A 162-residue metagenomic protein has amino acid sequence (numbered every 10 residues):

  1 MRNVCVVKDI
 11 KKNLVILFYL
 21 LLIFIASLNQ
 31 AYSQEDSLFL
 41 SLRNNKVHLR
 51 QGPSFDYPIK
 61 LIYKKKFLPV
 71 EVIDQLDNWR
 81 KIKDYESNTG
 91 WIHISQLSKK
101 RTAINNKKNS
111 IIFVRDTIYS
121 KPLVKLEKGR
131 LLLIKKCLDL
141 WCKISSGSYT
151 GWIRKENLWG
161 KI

Functional and structural regions predicted by a protein language model:
M1-K12: N-terminal secretory signal peptides that target proteins for export/translocation
V4, A26-L28, Y32: Intrinsically disordered, low-complexity segments enriched in Ser/Pro/Gly/Ala and basic residues
V15-L17, W79: Terminal, positively biased "leader/anchor" segments that mediate initial targeting or electrostatic surface association
L17-S27: Bacterial N-terminal signal peptides
A31-Q51, L61-K66, I73-R130, K135-S148 (+1 more regions): SH3-family beta-barrel domains
S54-Y57: Second-shell loop/turn segments in exported
